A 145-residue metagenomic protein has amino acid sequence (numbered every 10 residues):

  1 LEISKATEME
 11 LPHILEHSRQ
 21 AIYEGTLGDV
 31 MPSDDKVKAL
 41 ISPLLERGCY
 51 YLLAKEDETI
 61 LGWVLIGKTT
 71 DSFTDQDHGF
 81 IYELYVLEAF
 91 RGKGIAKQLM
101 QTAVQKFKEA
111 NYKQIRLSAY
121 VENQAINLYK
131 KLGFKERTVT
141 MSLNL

Functional and structural regions predicted by a protein language model:
E2-E16: A short beta-loop-alpha structural element at the N-terminal edge of CoA-dependent acyl/N-acetyltransferase catalytic
R19-I41: Conserved GNAT-fold acetyl-CoA-binding loop/helix
S42-L53, F80: A short helix-loop-beta-strand connector motif used in the catalytic cores of GNAT acetyltransferases and, in some
L53, T59-K68, F80, Y85: Conserved beta-strand in the GNAT
Q76-E88, S142: Conserved acetyl-CoA binding element of GNAT-fold acetyltransferases
E83-V86, G92-Q105, K131: Conserved acetyl-CoA-binding loop-helix of GNAT-fold acetyltransferases
K97, V121-V139, L143: Conserved active-site alpha-helix within GNAT-family acetyltransferase domains
F107-S118: Conserved GNAT acetyl-CoA-binding A-motif
